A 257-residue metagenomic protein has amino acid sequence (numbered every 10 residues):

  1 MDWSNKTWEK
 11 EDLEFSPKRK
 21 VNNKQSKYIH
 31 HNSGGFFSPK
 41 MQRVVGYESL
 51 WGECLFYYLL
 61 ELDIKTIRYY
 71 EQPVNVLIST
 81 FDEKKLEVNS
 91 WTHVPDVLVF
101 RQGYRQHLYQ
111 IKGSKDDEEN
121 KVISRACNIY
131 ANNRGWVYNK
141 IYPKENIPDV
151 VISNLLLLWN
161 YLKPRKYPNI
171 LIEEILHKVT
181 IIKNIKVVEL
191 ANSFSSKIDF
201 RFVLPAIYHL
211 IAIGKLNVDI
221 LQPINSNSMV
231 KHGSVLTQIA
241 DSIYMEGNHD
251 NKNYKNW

Functional and structural regions predicted by a protein language model:
M1-W257: Electrostatic, structured charged patches in enzyme active sites and in nucleic-acid/phosphate-binding
